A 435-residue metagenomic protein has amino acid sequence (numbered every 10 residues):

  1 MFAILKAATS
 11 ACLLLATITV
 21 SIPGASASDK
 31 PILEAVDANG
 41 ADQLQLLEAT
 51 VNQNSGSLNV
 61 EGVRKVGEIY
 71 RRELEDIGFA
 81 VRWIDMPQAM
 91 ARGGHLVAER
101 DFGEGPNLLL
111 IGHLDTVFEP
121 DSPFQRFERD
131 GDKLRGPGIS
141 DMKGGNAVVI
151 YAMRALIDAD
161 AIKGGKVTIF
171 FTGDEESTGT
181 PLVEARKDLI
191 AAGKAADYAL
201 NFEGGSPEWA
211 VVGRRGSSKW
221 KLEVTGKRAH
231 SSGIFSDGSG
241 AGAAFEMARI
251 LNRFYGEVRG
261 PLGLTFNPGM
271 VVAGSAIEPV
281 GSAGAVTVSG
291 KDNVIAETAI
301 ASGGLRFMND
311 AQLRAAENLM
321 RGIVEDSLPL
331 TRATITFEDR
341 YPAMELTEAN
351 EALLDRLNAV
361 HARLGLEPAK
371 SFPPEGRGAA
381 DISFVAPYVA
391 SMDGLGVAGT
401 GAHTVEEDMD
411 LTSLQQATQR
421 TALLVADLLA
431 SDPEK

Functional and structural regions predicted by a protein language model:
M1-I4: N-terminal secretory signal peptides that target proteins for export/translocation
A8-S21: Bacterial N-terminal signal peptides
P23-A27: Boundary at the C-terminal end of the N-terminal hydrophobic targeting segment
S28-P137, I157-K163, I382: Acidic/His- and Gly-rich active-site-bordering loop/insert found across diverse amide/peptide-bond hydrolases
S28-P31, Q45, S55, E73 (+2 more regions): Metal-dependent amide/peptide-bond hydrolase catalytic core, centered on the "pita-bread" metallohydrolase fold
L110, D130-T180, W220-V224, G233-V258 (+2 more regions): Alpha-helical metal-binding/catalytic segments enriched in His/Glu/Asp
D115-D130, G213-V224, A359: Acidic-glycine-rich active-site phosphate/pyrophosphate-binding loop
M142-R215, A273-A283, P433: Acidic/histidine-rich catalytic neighborhood of metal-dependent amide-processing enzymes
